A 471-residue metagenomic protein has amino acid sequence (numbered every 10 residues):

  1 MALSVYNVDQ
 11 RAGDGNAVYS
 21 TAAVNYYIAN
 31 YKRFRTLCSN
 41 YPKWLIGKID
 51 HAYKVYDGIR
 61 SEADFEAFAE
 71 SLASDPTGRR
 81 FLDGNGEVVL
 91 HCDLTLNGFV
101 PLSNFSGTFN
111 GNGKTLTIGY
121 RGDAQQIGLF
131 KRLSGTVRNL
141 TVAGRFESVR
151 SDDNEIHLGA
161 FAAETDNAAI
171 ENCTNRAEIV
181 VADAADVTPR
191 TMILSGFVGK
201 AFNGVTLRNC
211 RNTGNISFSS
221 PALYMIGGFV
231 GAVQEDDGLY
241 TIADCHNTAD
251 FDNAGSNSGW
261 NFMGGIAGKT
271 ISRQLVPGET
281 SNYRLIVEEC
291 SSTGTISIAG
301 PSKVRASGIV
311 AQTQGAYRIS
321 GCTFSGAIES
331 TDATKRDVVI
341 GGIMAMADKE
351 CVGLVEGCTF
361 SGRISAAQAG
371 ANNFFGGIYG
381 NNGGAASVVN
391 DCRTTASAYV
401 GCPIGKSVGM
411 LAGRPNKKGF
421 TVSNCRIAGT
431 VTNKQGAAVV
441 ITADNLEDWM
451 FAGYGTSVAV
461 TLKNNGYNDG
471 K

Functional and structural regions predicted by a protein language model:
M1, A17-S20, Y27-N30, N172 (+3 more regions): Intrinsic-disorder-associated interaction segments
A2-Y41: Extracellular "spike/adhesin" assembly and maturation modules and analogous cytosolic coiled-coil scaffolds
T36-K471: Surface-exposed repetitive/solenoidal architectures
